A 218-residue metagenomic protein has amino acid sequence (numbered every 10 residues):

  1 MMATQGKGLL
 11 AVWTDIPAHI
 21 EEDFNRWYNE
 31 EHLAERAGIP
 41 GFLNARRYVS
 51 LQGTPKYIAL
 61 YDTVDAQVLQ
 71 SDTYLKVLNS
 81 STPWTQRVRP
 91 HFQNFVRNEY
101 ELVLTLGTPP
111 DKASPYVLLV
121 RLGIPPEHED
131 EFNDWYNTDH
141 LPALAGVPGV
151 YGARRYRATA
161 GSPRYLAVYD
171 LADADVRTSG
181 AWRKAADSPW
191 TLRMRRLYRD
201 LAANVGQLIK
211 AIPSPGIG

Functional and structural regions predicted by a protein language model:
M1-G218: Macromolecular interaction modules
